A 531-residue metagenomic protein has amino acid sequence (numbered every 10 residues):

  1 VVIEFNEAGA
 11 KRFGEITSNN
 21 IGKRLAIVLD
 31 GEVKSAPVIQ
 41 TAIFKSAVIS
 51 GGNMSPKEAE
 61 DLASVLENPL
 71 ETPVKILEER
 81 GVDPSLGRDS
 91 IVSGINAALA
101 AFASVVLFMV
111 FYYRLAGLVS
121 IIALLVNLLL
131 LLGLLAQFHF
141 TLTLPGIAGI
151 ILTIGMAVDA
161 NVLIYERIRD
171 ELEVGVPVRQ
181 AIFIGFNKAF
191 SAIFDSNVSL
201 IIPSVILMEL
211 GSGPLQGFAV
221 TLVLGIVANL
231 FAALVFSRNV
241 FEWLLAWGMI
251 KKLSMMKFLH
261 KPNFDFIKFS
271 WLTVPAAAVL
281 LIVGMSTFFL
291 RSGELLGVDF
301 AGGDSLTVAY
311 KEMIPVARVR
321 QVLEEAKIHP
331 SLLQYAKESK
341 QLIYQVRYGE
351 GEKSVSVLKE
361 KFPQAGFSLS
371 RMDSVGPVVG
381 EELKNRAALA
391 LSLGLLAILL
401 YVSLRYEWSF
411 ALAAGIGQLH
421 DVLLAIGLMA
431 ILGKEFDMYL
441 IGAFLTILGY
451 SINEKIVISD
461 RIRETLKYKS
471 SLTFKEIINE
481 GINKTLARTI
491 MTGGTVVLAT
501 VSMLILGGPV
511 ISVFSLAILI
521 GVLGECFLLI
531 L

Functional and structural regions predicted by a protein language model:
V1-V82, S90, G94, A317-S368 (+1 more regions): Extracytoplasmic
V2, N6-I21, L25-A26, G87-P145 (+3 more regions): Interfacial segments of transmembrane alpha-helices in multi-pass membrane proteins
I3, G31, L66, L86 (+15 more regions): Residue-level signature of catalytic and energy-coupling elements of molecular machines, predominantly ATP/GTP-dependent
A63, E67, E79-A103, Y112 (+14 more regions): Alpha-helical membrane-interface segments at transmembrane helix boundaries
S104-Y113, L130-H139, F194-F236, Y401-L404 (+1 more regions): Hydrophobic, glycine/alanine-rich multi-pass transmembrane helices and their short helix-loop junctions in large
L118-H139, I150-A157, F218-A233, A411-G433 (+2 more regions): Small-residue-enriched core segments of transmembrane alpha-helices in multipass membrane transport and channel
G155-S199, E242-M249, K434-T492, L531: Cytosolic juxtamembrane regions of multi-pass inner-membrane proteins
K261-K311: Transmembrane helices with small-residue packing motifs
